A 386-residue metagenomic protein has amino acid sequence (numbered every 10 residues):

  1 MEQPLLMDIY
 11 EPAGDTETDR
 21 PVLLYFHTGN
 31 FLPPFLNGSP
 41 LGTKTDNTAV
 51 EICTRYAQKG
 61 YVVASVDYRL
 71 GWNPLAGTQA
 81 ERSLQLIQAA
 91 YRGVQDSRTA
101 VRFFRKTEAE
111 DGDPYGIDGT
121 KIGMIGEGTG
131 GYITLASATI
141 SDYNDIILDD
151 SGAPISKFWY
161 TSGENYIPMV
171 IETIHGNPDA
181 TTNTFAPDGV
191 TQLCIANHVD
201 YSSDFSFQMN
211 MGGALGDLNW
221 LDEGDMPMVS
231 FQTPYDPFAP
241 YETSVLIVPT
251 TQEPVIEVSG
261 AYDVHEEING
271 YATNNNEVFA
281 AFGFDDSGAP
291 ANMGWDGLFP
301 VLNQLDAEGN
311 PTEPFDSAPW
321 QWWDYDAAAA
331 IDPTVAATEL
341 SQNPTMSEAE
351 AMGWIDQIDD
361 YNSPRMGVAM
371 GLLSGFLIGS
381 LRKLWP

Functional and structural regions predicted by a protein language model:
M1-P21: N-terminal cap/lid segment of alpha/beta-hydrolase-fold proteins
T18, R82-Q95, T99-G128, Y143-D145 (+1 more regions): Gly/Ser-rich "nucleophile elbow"/oxyanion-hole loop immediately N-terminal to the catalytic nucleophile in hydrolases
D19-F31, V229: Short beta-strand element of the alpha/beta-hydrolase
N30-A49, R55-R92, A289-L298: Cap/lid segment of the alpha/beta-hydrolase catalytic domain
L41-T48, M226-Y325: Active-site-adjacent alpha-helix of alpha/beta-hydrolase-fold enzymes
T129-S137, N219: Hydrolases whose catalytic domains are alpha/beta-hydrolase-1, hotdog thioesterase, or metallo-beta-lactamase-like
S156-N276: The feature captures the conserved acid-bearing segment of alpha/beta-hydrolase catalytic domains
Q321-P386: Catalytic active-site module of serine/aspartate enzymes centered on a nucleophile-bearing elbow/loop
